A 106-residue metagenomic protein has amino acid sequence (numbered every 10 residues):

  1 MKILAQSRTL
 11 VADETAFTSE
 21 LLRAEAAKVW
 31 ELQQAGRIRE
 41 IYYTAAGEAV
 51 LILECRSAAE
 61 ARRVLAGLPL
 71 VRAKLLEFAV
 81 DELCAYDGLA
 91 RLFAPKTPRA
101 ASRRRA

Functional and structural regions predicted by a protein language model:
M1-A106: Conserved, structured core segments of small domains
